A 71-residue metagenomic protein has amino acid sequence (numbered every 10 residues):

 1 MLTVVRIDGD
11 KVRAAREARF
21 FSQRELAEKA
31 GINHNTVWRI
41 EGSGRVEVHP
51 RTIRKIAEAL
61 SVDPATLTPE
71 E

Functional and structural regions predicted by a protein language model:
M1-A18, A65: A short, Lys/Arg-rich alpha-helix, primarily the initiator
D10-K29, R54-K55: Short basic helix-loop element that most often maps to the first helix and adjoining turn of HTH DNA-binding modules
V12, L26-A27, V37-I40, L67: Conserved hydrophobic/aromatic packing and binding residues within compact polymer-binding modules
F20, G44-E58: Short, basic-rich loop-to-helix N-cap that marks the start of a DNA-contacting helix
I32-E47: Recognition helix of helix-turn-helix/homeodomain-like DNA-binding domains that insert into the DNA major groove
E41, T52, E71: DNA major-groove recognition helix of helix-turn-helix
S61-E71: Short C-terminal boundary/hinge segments that cap the last helix of small helical domains
